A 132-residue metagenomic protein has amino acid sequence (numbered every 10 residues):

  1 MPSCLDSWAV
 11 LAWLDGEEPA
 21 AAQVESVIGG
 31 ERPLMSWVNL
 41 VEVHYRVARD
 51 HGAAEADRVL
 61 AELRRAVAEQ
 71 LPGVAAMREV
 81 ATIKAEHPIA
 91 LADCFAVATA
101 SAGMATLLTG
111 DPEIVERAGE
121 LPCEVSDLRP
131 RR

Functional and structural regions predicted by a protein language model:
M1-M35, A48-R58, R132: Short, well-structured N-terminal submotif of metal-dependent ribonuclease cores
L5, M35, L71, L91-C94 (+1 more regions): Short beta-strand scaffold positions
A9-V10, N39, A76, A96 (+1 more regions): Alpha-helix capping/helix-boundary segments
W13, E69, L107: Conserved SAM-binding loop
L40-A68: Active-site-proximal, substrate-binding regions of enzyme catalytic domains and RNA-binding/basic surfaces
E42, E79, E116-R117: Phosphate- and divalent-cation-binding pockets in alpha/beta enzyme and binding domains that engage nucleotide-derived
R64-E86: Acidic catalytic patch
A66, V97-R132: Acidic, PIN/NYN-like endoribonuclease modules and their adjacent C-terminal/linker elements
